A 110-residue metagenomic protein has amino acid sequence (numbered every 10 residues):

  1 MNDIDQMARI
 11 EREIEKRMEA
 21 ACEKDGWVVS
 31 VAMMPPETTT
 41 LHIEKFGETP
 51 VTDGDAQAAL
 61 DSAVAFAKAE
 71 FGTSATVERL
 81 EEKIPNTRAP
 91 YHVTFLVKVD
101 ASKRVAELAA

Functional and structural regions predicted by a protein language model:
M1-I4, R9, S102-A110: Short intrinsically disordered terminal tails
M7, E23-T38, A69-H92: Short glycine-rich, low-complexity/disordered patches
I10-A21, A63-V64: Short amphipathic alpha-helix segments
E11, H42-K45, R79-E82: Polar/charged side chains located within well-ordered beta-strands of beta-rich proteins
G26, L41, K45-G47, A63 (+5 more regions): Small side chains
V28-D55: Short glycine-rich, basic-tinged beta-strand/loop micro-motifs
E48-I84: Short, hydrophobic/π-rich interface segment
K83-E107: C-terminal edge-of-domain segments
